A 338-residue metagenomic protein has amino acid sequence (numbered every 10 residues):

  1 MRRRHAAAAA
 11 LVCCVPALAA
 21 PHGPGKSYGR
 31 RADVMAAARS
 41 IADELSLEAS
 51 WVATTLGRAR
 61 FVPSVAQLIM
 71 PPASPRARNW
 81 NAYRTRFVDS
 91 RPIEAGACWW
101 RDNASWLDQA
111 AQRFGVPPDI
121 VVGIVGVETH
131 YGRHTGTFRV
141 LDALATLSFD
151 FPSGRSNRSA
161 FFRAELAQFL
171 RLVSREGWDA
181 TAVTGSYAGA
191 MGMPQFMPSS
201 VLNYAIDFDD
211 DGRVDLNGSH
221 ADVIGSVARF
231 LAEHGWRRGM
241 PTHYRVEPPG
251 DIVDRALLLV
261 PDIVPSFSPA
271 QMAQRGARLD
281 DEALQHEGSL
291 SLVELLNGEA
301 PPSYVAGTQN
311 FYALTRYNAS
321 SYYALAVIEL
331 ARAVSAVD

Functional and structural regions predicted by a protein language model:
M1-A8: N-terminal export leaders
L11-P21: Hydrophobic h-region of N-terminal signal peptides that target proteins for export in Gram-negative bacteria
H22-D102, D108-A111: An acidic, Gly/Ser/Thr/Pro-rich helix-cap/linker signature
V52-F61, P117-G132, F169-L170, V227-R229: Short, functionally critical alpha-helical segments immediately adjacent to catalytic or ligand/cofactor-binding
F61-L68, T129-R139, D150-R155, R175-T181 (+2 more regions): Secretory-pathway/luminal and periplasmic proteins that interact with or process carbohydrate-rich
L141-D150, M191-I206, V227: Substrate-binding/active-site groove segments that recognize and process beta-1,4-linked N-acetyl-hexosamine
F208-L216: Acidic, glycine-anchored loop motifs typical of Ca2+
P249-D338: C-terminal soluble interaction/assembly domains
